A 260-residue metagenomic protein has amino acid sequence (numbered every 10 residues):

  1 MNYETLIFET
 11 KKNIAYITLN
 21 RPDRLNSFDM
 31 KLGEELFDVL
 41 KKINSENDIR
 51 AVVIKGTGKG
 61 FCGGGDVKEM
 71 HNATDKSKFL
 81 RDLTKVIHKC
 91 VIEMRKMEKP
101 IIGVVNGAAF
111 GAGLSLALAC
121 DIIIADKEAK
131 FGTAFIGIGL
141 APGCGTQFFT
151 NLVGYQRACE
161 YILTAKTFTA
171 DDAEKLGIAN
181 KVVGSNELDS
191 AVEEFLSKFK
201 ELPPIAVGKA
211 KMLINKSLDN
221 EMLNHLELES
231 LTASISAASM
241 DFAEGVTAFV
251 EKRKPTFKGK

Functional and structural regions predicted by a protein language model:
M1-T57, I92, D189: Conserved CoA-thioester-binding segment of acyl-CoA-metabolizing enzymes
N2-Y3, T247-K260: Terminal low-complexity tails and localization/encapsulation signals of metabolic enzymes
I17, R21, L36, I54 (+6 more regions): Terminal peptide-recognition signature
N20, N26, G56-G58, G64-D66 (+3 more regions): Conserved phosphate-binding and hydrolysis motifs of nucleotide-dependent enzymes
E34, K41, D48, G56-E93 (+3 more regions): Glycine- (often His-adjacent) and acidic-residue-rich active-site loop that binds/positions the CoA thioester
I92-V207, S230, S234-S239, E244-T247 (+1 more regions): Crotonase-fold acyl-CoA enzyme core
